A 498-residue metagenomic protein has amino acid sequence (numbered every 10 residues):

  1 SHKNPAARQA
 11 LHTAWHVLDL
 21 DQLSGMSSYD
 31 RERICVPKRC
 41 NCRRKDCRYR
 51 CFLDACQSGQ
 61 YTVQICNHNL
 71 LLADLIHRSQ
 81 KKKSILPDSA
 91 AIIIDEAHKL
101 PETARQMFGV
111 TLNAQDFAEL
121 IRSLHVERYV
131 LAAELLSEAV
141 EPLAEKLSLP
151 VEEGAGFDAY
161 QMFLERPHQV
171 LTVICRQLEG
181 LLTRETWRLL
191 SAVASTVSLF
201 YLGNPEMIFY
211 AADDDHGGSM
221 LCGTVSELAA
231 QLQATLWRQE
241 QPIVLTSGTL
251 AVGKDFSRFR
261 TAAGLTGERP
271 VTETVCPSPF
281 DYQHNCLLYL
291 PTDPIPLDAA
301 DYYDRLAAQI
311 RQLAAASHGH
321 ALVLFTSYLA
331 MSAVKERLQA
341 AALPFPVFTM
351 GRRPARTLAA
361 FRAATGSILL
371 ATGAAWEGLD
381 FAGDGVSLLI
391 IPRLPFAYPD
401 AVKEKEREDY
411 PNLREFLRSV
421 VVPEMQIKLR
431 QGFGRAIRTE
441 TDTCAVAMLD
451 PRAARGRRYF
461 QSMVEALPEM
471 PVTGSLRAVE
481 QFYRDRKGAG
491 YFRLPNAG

Functional and structural regions predicted by a protein language model:
S1-Q64, N69-L72, Q169, P344 (+1 more regions): A substrate-engagement module of RecA-like helicase motors
V36-Q64, L75-K83, I174-T292, D301-Y302 (+3 more regions): A contiguous, basic/glycine-rich beta-loop/short-helix subdomain that forms a polymer-engagement track
R44-H168, G248-A263: Signature of the SF2 helicase/ATPase Hel1-core->accessory helical subdomain module
A234, P291-T326: Conserved interdomain hinge at the start of the Helicase C-terminal
V244-G248, G319-T326, A330, M448-L449: Conserved RecA-like ASCE P-loop NTPase motor core of nucleic-acid helicases/translocases
P291-A300, R353-A453: Conserved RecA-like P-loop NTPase helicase motor core
T326-G351: Conserved helicase motor "Helicase C" RecA-like lobe of SF1/SF2 P-loop NTPases
A447-G498: N-terminal targeting/trafficking signals and adjacent low-complexity tails
